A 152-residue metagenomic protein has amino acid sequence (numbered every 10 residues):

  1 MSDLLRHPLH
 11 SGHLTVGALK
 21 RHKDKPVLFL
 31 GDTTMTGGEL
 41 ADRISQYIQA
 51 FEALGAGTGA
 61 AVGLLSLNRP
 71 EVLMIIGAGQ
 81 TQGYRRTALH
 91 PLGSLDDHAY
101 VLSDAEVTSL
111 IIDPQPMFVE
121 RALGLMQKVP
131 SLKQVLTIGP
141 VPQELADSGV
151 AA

Functional and structural regions predicted by a protein language model:
M1-L54, T58, I76-G77, K128 (+2 more regions): N-lobe entry segment of adenylate-forming
G12-H13, S45, L73, L95-D96 (+1 more regions): Residue-level marker for well-ordered alpha-helical positions
F29, L64, L136-T137: Short beta-strand segments
T33, I48-D96: Conserved AMP-binding/adenylate-forming
D42, L64, Y100: DNA-binding alpha-helical recognition surfaces that contact promoter or target DNA
L54, T81-A152: Structural core segment of the AMP-binding/adenylate-forming
